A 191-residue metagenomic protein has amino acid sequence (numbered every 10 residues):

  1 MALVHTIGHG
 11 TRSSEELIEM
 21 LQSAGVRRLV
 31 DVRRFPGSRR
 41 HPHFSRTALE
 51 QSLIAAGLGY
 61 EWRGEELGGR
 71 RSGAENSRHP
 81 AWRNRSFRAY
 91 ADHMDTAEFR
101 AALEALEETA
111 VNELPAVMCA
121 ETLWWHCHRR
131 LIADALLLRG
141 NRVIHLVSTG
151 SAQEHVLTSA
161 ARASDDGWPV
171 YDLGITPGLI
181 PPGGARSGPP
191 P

Functional and structural regions predicted by a protein language model:
M1-P191: Residues lining hydrophobic/aromatic ligand-binding pockets adjacent to catalytic sites
